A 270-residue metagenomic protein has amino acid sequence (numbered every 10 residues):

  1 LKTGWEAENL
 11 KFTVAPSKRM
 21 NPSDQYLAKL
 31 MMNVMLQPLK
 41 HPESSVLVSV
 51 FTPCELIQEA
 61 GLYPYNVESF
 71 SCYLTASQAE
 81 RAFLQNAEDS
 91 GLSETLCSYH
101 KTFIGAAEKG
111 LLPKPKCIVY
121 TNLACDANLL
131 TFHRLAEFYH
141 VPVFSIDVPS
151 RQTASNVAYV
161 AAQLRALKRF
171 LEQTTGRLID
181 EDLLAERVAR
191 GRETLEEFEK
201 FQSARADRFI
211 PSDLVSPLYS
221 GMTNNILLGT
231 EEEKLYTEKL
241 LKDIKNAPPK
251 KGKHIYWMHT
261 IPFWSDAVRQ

Functional and structural regions predicted by a protein language model:
L1-E181: Trp/Phe/Arg-rich N-terminal binding region typifying the photolyase-homology
L1-S44, R165, R169-Q270: A charged, amphipathic alpha-helical module
